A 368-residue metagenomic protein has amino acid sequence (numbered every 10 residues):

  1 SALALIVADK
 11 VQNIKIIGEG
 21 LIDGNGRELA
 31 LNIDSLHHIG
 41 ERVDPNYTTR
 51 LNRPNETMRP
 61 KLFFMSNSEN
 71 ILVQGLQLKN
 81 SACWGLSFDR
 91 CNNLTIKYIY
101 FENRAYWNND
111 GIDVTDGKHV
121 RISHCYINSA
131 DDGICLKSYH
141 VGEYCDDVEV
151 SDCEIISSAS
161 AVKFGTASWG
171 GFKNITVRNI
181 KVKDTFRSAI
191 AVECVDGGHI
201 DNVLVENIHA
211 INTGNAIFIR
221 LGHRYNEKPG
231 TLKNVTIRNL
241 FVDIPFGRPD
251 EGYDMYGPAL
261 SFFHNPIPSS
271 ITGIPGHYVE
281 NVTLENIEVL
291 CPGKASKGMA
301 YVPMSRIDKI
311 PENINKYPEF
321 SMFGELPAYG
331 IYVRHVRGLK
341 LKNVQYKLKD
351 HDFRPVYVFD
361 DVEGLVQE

Functional and structural regions predicted by a protein language model:
S1-E368: Extracellular/periplasmic carbohydrate-active domains that bind, remodel, or depolymerize complex polysaccharides
